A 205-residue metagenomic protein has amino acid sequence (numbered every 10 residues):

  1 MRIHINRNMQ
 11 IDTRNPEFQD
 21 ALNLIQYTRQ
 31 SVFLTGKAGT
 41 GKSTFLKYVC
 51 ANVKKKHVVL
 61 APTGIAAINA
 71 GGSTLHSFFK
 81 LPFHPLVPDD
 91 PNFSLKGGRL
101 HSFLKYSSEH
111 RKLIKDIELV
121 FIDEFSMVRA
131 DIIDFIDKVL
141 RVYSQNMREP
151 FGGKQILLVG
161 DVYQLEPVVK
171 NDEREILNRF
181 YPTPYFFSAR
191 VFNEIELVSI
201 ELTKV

Functional and structural regions predicted by a protein language model:
M1-V205: Conserved ATP-binding/catalytic motifs of P-loop helicase motor domains
